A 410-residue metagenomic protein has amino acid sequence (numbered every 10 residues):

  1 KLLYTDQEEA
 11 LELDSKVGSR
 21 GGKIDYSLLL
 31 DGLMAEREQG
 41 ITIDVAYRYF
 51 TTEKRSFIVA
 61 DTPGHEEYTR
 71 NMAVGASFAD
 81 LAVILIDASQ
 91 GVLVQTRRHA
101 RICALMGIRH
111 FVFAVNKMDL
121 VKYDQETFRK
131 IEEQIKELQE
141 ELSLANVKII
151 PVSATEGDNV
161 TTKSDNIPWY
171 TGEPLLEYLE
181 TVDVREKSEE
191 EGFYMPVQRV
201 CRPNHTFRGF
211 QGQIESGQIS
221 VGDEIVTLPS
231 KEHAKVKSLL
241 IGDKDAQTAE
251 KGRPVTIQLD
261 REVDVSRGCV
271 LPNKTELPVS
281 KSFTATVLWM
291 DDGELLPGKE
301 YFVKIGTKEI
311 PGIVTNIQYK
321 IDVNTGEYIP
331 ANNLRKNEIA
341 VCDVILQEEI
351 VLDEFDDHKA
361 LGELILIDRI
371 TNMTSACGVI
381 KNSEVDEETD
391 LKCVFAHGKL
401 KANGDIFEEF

Functional and structural regions predicted by a protein language model:
K1-R70, A79, A114, L391-K399: P-loop NTPase switch module centered on the Walker A-proximal segment
L11, D87-A88, F111-R129, I149-I167 (+1 more regions): G-domain G4 guanine-recognition motif of GTPases
L11, G40, D61, M72 (+10 more regions): Residue-level signature of catalytic and energy-coupling elements of molecular machines, predominantly ATP/GTP-dependent
M34-T42, R48-T51, A73-G75, A104 (+10 more regions): Replace "in large, NTP-powered and nucleic-acid-processing enzymes" with "in large, NTP-powered factors and other
R55, H233-G242, P311-I317: Short beta-strand-centered aromatic/proline hotspots
R55-I58, T62-Y68, A76-A100, A104-R129: Conserved Switch II/interswitch segment of TRAFAC-class P-loop GTPases
L120-Y123, T127, E137, V263-F410: C-terminal effector modules of nucleic-acid-centric enzymes and ribosome-associated factors
R129, K136-G293: Conserved catalytic-core segments of large NTP-driven translation/proteostasis enzymes
